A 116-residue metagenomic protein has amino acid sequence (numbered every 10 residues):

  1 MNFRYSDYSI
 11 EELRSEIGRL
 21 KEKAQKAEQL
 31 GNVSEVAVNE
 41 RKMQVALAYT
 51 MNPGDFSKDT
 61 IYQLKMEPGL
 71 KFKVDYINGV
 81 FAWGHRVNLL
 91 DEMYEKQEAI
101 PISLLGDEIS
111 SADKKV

Functional and structural regions predicted by a protein language model:
S6-K21: Short amphipathic alpha-helical heptad-repeat segments
S6-S9, T50, Q63, E95: Compositionally biased, intrinsically disordered low-complexity regions enriched in proline and serine
I10, K42, D91-Y94: Low-complexity, compositionally biased segments
G18-T60: Mixed-charge, Lys/Arg-rich low-complexity intrinsically disordered regions
G54-V116: Domain-scale macromolecular recognition modules
